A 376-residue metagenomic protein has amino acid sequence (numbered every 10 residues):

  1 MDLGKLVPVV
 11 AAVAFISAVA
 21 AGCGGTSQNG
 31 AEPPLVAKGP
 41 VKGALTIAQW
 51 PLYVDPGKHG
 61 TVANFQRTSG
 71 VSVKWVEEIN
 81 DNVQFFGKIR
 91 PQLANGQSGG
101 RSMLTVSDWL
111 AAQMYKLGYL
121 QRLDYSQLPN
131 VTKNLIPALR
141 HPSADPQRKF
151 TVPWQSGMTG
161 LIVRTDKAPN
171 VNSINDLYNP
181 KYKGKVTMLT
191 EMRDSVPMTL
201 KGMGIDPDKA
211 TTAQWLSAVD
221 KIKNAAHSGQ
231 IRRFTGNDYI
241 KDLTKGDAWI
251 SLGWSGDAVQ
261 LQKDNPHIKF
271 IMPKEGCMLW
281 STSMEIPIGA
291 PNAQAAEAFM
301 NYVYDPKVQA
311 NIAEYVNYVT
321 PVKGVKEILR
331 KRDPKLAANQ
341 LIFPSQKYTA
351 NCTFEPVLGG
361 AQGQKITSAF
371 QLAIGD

Functional and structural regions predicted by a protein language model:
M1-A44: Short, low-complexity disordered leader/linker segments with a strong preference for bacterial N-terminal type II
E32-A112, K241: Early extracytoplasmic/lumenal segment of secretory-pathway proteins
V36-K38, Q97-V106, Q121-G160, K185: A structural signal for short loop-to-beta-strand junctions that line the ligand-binding cleft of periplasmic/secreted
L110-A111, T187-E191, S195, T199 (+1 more regions): Ligand-binding pocket segment of bilobal, Venus flytrap-like solute-binding proteins
Q121-T132, T151, P266-M278, P287-A290: Short beta-strand->loop
G160-K167, L200-G204, W280-A295, V303 (+1 more regions): A bilobed periplasmic-binding-protein/Venus flytrap-type ligand-binding module shared by bacterial periplasmic
P287-A350: Mature extracytoplasmic/periplasmic domains
S345-D376: Conserved C-terminal helix/tail region of periplasmic/extracytoplasmic solute-binding proteins
